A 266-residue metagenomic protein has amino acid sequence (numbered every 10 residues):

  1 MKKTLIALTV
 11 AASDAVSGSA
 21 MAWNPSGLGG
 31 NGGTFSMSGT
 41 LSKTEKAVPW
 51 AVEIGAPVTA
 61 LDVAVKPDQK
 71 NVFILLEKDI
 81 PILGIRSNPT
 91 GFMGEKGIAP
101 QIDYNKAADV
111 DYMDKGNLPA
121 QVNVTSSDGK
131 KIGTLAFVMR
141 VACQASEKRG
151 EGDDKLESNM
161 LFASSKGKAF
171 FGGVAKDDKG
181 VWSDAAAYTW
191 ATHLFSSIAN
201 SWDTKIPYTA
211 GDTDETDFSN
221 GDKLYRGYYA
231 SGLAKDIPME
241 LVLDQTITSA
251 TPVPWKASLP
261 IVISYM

Functional and structural regions predicted by a protein language model:
M1-F162, Q245-K256, Y265-M266: Extreme N-terminal export signal peptides that direct proteins to the secretory pathway
K2-T9, I206-D212, K223-G232: A generic short-segment signal for beta-strand/edge and adjacent turn/coil regions
T34, E215-D217, G221-M266: Long, compositionally biased interface segments
I54, E77, A108, G116 (+4 more regions): Generic alpha-helical secondary structure signal
Y104, Y112, Y188, Y208 (+2 more regions): Sequence-level detector for tyrosine residue identity
K130-N220: Short helix-loop boundary/capping segments
